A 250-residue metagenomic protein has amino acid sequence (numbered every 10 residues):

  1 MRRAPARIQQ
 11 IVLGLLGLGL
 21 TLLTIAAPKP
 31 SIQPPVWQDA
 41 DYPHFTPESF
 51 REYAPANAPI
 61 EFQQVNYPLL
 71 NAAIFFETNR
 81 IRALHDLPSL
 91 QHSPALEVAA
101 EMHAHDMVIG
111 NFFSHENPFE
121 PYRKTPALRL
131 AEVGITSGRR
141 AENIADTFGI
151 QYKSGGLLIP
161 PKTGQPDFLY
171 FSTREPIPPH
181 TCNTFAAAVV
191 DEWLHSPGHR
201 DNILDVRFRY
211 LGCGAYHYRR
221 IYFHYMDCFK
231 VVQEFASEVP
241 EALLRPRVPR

Functional and structural regions predicted by a protein language model:
R3-V12: Bacterial N-terminal signal peptides that target proteins for export
P5-A6, A99, H195: A composition/secondary-structure signal for short, hydrophobic, low-basic-content segments with alpha-helix propensity
A6, P35, A40-D41, A54-P55 (+2 more regions): Coil-to-alpha-helix initiation sites in intrinsically disordered, low-complexity, charged segments
L13-L22: Bacterial N-terminal signal peptides
A26-P28: Boundary at the C-terminal end of the N-terminal hydrophobic targeting segment
P30-Q38, R123-L244: A well-ordered secondary-structure block
Y42-E48, E52-V133, R200, V206-Y218: Short, well-ordered surface patches within globular domains
P249-R250: Short, solvent-exposed mixed-charge patches
